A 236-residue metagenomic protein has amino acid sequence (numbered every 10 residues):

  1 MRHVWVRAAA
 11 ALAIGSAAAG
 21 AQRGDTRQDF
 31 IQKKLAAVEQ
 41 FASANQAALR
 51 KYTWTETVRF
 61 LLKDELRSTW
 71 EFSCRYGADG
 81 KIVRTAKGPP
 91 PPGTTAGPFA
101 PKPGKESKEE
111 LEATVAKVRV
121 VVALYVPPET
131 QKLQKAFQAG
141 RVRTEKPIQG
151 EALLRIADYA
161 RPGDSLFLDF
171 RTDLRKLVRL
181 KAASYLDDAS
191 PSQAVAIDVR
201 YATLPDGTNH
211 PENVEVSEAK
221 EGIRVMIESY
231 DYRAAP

Functional and structural regions predicted by a protein language model:
M1-A9: Bacterial N-terminal signal peptides that target proteins for export
A11-A21: Hydrophobic h-region of N-terminal signal peptides that target proteins for export in Gram-negative bacteria
G20-T55: N-terminal leader/targeting segments and the immediate start of mature chains
A21, I148-P236: Gly/Pro-enriched, hydrophobic low-complexity segments that function as extracytoplasmic propeptides/linkers
A37-N45, V58-L61, P128-T130, R141 (+1 more regions): Intrinsically disordered, low-complexity boundary segments flanking structured domains
A44-P103: Solvent-exposed N-terminal domain segments of exported/luminal and surface proteins
P89-D164, L174, L186-P191: Flexible, processing/modification-adjacent segments and terminal tails in exported/periplasmic/extracellular proteins
